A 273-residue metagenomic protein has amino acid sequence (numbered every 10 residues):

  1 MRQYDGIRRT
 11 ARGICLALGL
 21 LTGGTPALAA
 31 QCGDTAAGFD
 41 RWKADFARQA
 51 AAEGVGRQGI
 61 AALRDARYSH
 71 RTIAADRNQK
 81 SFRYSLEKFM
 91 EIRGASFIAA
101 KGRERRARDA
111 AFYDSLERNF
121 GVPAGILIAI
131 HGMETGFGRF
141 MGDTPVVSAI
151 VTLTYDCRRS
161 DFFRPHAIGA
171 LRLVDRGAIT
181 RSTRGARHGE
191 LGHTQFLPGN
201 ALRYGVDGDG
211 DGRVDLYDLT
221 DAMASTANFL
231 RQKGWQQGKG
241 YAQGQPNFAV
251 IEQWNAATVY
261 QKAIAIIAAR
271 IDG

Functional and structural regions predicted by a protein language model:
R2-C15: Bacterial N-terminal signal peptides that target proteins for export
G13-G24: Bacterial N-terminal signal peptides
T25-A29: Sec/Tat signal peptide C-region and signal peptidase I cleavage site
Q31-A66: N-terminal mature-domain "stem" immediately C-terminal to a signal peptide or N-terminal signal-anchor/transmembrane
G54-G273: Catalytic glycan-binding domains that act on GlcNAc-containing polysaccharides
